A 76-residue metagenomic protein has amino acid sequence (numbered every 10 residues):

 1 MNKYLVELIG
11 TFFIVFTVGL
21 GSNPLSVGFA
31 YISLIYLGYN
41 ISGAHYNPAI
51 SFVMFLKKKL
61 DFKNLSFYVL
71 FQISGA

Functional and structural regions predicted by a protein language model:
M1-A76: Membrane-interface helix-loop junctions and terminal tails of multi-pass membrane proteins
